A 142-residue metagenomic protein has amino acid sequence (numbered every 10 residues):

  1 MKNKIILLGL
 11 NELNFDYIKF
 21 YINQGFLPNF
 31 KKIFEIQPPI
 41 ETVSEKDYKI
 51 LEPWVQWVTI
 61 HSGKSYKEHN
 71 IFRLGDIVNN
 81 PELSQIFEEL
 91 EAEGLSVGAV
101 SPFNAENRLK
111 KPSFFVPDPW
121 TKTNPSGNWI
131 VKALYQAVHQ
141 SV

Functional and structural regions predicted by a protein language model:
K2-I18, I33, I60, L90: Beta-strand elements within well-structured catalytic alpha/beta cores of enzymes that handle phosphate/sulfate esters
L8, F20, I50, D76-N80: Short, charged/polar micro-motifs that form catalytic or ligand-binding hotspots
L10-L13, D47, P102-A105: An acidic- and aromatic-residue-enriched active-site/binding cleft used to recognize and process polar
N14, I22-N23, S65, E91: Hydrophobic/aromatic-lined pockets within catalytic cores
Y17-F20, L109-K111: Short, solvent-exposed loop/turn and secondary-structure capping segments
I18-V55, S96-V100: Short, structured active-site-proximal loop/turn typified by the sulfatase FGly-forming signature C/S-X-P-X-R
P53-K64: Short, composition-biased local secondary-structure segments
S62-V142: His/Asp/Glu-rich, glycine-adjacent segments that coordinate divalent cations and/or stabilize oxyanion chemistry on
